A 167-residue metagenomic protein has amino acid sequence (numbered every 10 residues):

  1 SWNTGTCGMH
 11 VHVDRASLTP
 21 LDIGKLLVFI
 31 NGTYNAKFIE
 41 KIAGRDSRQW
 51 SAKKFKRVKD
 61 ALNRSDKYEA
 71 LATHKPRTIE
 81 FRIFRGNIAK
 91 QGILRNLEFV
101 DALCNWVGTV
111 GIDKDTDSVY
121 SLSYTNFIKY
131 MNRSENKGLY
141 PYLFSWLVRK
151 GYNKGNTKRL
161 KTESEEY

Functional and structural regions predicted by a protein language model:
S1-W2, A16-Y167: C-terminal accessory/tail domains of diverse enzymes
T4-A16: Long, hydrophobic, well-ordered secondary-structure blocks that form the structural core and pocket-lining surfaces
